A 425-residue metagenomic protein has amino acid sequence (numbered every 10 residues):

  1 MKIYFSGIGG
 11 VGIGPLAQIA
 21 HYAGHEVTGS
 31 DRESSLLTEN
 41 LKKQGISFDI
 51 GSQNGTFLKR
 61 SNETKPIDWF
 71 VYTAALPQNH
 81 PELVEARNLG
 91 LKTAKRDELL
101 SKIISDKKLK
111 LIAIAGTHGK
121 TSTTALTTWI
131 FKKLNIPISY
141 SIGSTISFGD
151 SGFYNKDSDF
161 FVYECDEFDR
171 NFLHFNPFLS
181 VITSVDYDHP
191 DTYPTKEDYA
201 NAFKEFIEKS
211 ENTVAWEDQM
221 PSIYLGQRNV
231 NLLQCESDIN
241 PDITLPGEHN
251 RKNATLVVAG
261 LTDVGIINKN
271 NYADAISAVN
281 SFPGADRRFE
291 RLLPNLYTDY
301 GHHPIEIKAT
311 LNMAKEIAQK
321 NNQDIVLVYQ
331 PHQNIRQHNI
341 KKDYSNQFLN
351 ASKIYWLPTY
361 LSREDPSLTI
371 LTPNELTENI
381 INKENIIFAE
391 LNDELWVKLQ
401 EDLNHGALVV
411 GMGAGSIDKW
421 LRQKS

Functional and structural regions predicted by a protein language model:
K2, G12, I19, K108 (+1 more regions): Nucleotide phosphate-binding/pyrophosphate-handling subdomain across enzymes that bind or process nucleotide phosphates
I3-I8, M412: Conserved N-terminal Rossmann-fold NAD(P)-binding element of oxidoreductases
I19-H25, K42, G55-K65, A74 (+3 more regions): Phosphate-binding loop of NTP-binding sites
H25-N40: NAD(P)-binding Rossmann-fold cofactor-contacting core
T28-G29, S139, Y355: Conserved beta-strand positions in the Rossmann-like core of class I SAM-dependent methyltransferases
Q44, S345-H405: C-terminal helical cap/extension that packs against the catalytic core of soluble nucleotide-cofactor enzymes
I67, D393-S425: A glycine-rich beta-strand to alpha-helix segment that forms a phosphate/ribose-binding loop at ligand/cofactor sites
L91, K209-E211, R228, L311-N321 (+1 more regions): P-loop/Walker A phosphate-binding loop and immediately adjacent motor/lid segment at beta-alpha junctions
